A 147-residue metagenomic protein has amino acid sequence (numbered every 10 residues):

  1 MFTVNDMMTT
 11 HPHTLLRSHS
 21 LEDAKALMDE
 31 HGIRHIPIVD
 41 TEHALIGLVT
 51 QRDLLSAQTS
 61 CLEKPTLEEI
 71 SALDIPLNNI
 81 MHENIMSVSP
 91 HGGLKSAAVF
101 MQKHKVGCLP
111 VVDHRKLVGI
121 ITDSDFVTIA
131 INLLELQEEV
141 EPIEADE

Functional and structural regions predicted by a protein language model:
M1-H11, Q51-M86, G93, A98-Q102 (+1 more regions): Tandem CBS (Bateman) regulatory domains
M7, K25-M28, T41, A72-L73 (+2 more regions): Short, functionally important structural connectors and interaction interfaces within domains
L15-I33, V39, S87-K105, V112: The conserved cystathionine-beta-synthase
M28, I36-R52, M101, L109-D125: A glycine-centered beta-loop-beta connector
A44, S89-P90, K116, E141: Generic detector of intrinsically disordered, low-complexity, polar/charged segments
